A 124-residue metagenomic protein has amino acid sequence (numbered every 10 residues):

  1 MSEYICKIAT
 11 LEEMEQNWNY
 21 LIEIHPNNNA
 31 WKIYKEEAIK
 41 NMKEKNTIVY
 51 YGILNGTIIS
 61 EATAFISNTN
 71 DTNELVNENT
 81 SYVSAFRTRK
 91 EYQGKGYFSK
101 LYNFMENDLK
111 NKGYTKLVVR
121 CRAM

Functional and structural regions predicted by a protein language model:
M1-E36, Y51: Short amphipathic alpha-helix that is part of the acyltransferase structural core
S2, F86, R120-M124: Terminal substrate-recognition subdomain of acyl/acetyltransferases
K40-K45: Short loop/turn motifs at secondary-structure junctions and domain boundaries
Y51, T57-N68, Y82, R87: Conserved beta-strand in the GNAT
E74-K90: Conserved acetyl-CoA binding element of GNAT-fold acetyltransferases
T88, G94-N107: Conserved acetyl-CoA-binding loop-helix of GNAT-fold acetyltransferases
L109-C121: Conserved GNAT acetyl-CoA-binding A-motif
